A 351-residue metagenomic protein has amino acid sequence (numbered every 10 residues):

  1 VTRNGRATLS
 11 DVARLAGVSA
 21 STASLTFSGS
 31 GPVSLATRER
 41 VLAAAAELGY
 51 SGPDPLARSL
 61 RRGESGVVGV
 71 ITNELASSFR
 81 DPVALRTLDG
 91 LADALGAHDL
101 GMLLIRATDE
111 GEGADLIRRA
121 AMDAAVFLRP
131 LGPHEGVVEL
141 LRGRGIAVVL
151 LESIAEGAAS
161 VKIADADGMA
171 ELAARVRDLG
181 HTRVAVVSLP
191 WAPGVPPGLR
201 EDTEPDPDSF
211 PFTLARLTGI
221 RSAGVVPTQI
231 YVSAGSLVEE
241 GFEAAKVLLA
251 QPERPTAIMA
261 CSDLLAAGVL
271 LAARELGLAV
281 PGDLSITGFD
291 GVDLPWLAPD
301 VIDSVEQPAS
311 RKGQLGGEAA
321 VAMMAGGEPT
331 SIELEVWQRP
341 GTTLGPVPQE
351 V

Functional and structural regions predicted by a protein language model:
V1-E64, E350-V351: N-terminal helix-turn-helix DNA-binding module of bacterial transcription factors
S19, G66, D123, H181-R183 (+1 more regions): Short acidic/polar active-site loop segments enriched in Thr and Asp
L35, E39, A43, S51-L116 (+1 more regions): Amphipathic helical "hinge" segments at domain boundaries
E74-R86, I105-E112, L131, V161-E171 (+5 more regions): Hinge/beta->alpha junction and helix N-cap segments in small-molecule ligand-binding domains
G111-M122, F242-P252: Short, well-structured alpha-helical segments in soluble
E112-D167: Short beta-strand-centered segments that line the small-molecule binding cleft or hinge of alpha/beta clamshell
T182-R183, P227-Q229, V280-S285: Short acidic capping loops at alpha-helix termini that bridge into adjacent secondary structure
F242, K246-V351: Flexible loop/turn connectors
